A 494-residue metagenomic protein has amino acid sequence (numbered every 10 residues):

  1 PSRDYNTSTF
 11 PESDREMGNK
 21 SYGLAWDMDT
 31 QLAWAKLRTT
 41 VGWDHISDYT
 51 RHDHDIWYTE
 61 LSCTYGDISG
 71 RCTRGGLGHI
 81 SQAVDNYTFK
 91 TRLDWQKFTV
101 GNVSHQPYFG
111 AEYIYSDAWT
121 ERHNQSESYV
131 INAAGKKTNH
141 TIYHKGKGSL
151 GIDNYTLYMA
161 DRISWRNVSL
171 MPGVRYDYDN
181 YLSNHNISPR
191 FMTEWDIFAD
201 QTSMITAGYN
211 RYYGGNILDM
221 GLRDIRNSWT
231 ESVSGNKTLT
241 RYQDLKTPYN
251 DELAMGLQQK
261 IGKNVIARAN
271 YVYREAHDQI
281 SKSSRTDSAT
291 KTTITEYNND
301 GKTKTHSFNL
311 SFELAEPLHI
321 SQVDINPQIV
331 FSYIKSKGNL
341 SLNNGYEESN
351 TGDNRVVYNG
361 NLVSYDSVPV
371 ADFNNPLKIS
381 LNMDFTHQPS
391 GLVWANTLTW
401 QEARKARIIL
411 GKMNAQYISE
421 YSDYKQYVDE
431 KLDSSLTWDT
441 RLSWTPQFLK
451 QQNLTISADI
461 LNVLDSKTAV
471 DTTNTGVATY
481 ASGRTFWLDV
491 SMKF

Functional and structural regions predicted by a protein language model:
S2-D14, R51-H79, Q125-K145, G221-R241 (+4 more regions): Solvent-exposed loop segments that connect transmembrane elements
Y5-L182, S307-P317, S321-V330: Face-selective signature of the C-terminal outer-membrane beta-barrel domain
K20-W26, D85-T91, D153-M159, I187-F191 (+5 more regions): Hydrophobic, lipid-facing positions within transmembrane beta-strands of outer-membrane proteins
Q31-K36, Q96-Q106, N167, I197-M204 (+5 more regions): Short loop/turn motifs that connect adjacent beta-strands in outer-membrane beta-barrel proteins
T39-H45, F109-Y115, P172-Y176, T193 (+6 more regions): Transmembrane beta-barrel strands of outer-membrane/channel proteins
S164-S169, Y271-S281, D287-L410: Gram-negative outer-membrane beta-barrel transporters
F198-P248, Y273-T295, L461, S466-T473: Surface-exposed extracellular loop regions of Gram-negative outer-membrane beta-barrel proteins, predominantly
S390-G391, T399-I418, D433-T437, S443-F494: C-terminal beta-signal and adjacent terminal beta-strands/loops of Gram-negative outer-membrane beta-barrel proteins
